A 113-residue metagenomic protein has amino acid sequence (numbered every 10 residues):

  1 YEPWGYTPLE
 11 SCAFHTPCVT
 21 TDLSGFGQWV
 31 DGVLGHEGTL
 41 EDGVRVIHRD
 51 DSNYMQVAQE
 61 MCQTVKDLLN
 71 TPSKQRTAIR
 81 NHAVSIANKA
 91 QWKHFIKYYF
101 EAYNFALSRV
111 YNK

Functional and structural regions predicted by a protein language model:
Y1-R80, S85-A87: Catalytic binding pocket for nucleotide-activated donors in carbohydrate/polymer assembly enzymes
W92-K113: C-terminal alpha-helical cap of glycosyltransferases
